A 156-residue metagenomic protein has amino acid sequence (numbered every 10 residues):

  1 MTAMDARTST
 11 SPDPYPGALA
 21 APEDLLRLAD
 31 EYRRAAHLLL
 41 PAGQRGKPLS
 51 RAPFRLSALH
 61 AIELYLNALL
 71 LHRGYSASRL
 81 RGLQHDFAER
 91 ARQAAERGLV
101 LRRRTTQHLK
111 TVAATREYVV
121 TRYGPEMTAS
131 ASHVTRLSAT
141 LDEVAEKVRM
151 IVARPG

Functional and structural regions predicted by a protein language model:
T2-R33, H37, G74-G156: Long, charged low-complexity segments
G17-A18, P41-G43, L56: Intrinsically disordered, low-complexity segments enriched in polar/charged residues with Gly/Pro, especially when
L25, A29, K47-A58: Aromatic-acidic/polar surface patches that form glycan- and anion
A35-R51: Helix-loop segments that flank and shape redox-cofactor active sites
R51-L71: Short, hydrophobic, well-ordered secondary-structure elements
